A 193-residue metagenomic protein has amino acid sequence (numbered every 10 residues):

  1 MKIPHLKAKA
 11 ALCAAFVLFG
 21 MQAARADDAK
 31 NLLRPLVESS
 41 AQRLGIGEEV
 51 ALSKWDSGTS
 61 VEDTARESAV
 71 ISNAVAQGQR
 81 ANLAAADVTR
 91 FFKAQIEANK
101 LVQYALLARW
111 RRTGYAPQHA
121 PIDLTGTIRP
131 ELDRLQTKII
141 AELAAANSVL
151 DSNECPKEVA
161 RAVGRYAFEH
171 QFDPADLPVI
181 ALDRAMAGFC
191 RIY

Functional and structural regions predicted by a protein language model:
K2-L12: Bacterial N-terminal signal peptides that target proteins for export
V17-A24: C-terminal segment of classical bacterial N-terminal signal peptides
D27-A94: N-terminal Sec/ER secretory leader and immediately downstream segment of secreted/extracellular precursors
V37, A41-L44, S68, S72 (+4 more regions): Generic structural signal for well-ordered, non-transmembrane alpha-helical segments in soluble/cytosolic regions
S60-Q77, Y115-T127, N153-A167: Charge-rich, acidic-biased intrinsically disordered regions
R80-Q118, I122: Mid-length scaffold segments of soluble, non-membrane domains
R111-E154: Extended amphipathic alpha-helical interaction segments
A145-Y193: Glycine-rich, aromatic-bearing surface loops/beta-hairpins
